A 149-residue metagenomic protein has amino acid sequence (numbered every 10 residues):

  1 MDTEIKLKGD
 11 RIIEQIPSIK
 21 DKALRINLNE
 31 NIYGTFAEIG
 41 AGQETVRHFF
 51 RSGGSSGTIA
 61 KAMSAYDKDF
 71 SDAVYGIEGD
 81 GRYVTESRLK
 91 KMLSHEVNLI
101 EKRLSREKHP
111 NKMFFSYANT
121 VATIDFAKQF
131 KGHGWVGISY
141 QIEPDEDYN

Functional and structural regions predicted by a protein language model:
D2-Y148: Short alpha-helical segments enriched in small residues
